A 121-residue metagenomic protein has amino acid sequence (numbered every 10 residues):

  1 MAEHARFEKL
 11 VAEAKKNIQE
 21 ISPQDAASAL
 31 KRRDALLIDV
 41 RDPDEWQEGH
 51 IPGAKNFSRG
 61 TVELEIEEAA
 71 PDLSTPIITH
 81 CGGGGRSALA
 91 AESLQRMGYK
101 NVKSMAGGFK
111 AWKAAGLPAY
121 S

Functional and structural regions predicted by a protein language model:
M1-L36, P43-I77, G82-S121: Rhodanese-like catalytic fold shared by cysteine-dependent sulfurtransferases and DSP/PTP-type phosphatases
